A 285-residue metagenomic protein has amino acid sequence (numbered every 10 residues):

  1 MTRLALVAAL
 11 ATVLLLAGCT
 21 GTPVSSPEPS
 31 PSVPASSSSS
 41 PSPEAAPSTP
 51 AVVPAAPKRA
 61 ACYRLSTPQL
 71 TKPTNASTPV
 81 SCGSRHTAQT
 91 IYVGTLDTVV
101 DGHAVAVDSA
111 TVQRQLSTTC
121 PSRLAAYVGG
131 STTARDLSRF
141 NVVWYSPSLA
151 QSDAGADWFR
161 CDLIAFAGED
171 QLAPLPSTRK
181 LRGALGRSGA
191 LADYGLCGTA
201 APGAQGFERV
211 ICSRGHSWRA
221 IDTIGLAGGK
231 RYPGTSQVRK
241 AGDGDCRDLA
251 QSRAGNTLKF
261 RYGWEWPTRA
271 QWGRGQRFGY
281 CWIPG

Functional and structural regions predicted by a protein language model:
M1-A9: Bacterial N-terminal signal peptides that target proteins for export
L10, T20-A45: Short, low-complexity, disordered segments immediately C-terminal to signal peptides in bacterial exported proteins
L15-G18: C-terminal motif of bacterial Sec signal peptides marking the signal peptidase cleavage site
V24, P41-G285: Long, compositionally biased stretches enriched for glycine and/or charged residues
